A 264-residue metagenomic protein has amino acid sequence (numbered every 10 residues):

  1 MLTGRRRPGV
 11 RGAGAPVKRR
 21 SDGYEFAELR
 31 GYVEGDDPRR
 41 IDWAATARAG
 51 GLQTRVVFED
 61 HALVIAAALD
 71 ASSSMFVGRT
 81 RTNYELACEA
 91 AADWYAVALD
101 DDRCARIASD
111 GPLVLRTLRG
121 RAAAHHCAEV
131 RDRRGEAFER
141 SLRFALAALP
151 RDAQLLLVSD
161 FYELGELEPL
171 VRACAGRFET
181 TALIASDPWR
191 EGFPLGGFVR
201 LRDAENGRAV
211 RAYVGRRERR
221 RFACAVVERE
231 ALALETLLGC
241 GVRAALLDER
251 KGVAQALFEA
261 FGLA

Functional and structural regions predicted by a protein language model:
M1-S21, G31-D36, A45, T54-E59 (+1 more regions): Exposed, interaction-prone extracellular/peripheral surfaces
A27: Charged, often Cys/His-bearing segments associated with DNA-binding zinc-finger transcription factors
P38-R40: N-terminal juxtadomain amphipathic helix that follows a signal peptide/anchor or precedes a small N-terminal auxiliary
